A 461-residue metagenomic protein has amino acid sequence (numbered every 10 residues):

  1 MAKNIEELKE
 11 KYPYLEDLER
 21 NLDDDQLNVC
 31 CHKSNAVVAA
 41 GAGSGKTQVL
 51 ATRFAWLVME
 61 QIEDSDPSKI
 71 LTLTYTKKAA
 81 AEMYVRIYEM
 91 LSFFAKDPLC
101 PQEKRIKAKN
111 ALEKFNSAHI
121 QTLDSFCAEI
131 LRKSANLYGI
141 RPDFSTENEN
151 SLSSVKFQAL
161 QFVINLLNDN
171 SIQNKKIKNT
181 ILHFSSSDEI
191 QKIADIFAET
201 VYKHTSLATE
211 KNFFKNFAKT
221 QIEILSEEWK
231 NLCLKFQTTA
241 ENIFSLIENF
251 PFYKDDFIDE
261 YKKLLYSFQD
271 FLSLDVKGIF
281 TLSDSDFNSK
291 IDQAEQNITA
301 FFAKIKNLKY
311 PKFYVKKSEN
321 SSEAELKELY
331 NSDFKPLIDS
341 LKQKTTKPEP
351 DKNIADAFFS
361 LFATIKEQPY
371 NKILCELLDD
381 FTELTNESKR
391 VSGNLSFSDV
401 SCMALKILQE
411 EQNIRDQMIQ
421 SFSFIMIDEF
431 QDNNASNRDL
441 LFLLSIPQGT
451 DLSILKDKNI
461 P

Functional and structural regions predicted by a protein language model:
M1-N28: Pre-P-loop entry segment of helicase/translocase ATPase cores
N21, L27-K33, T74-Y75, L91-Q296 (+1 more regions): Conserved ATP-dependent motor core of P-loop NTPases, especially the RecA-like helicase ATPase domain
N21-A39, G45-V49, D66, L71-T72 (+6 more regions): Conserved helicase NTPase motor core
A51-A55: A conserved segment at the C-terminal end of the G1
L57-P67, S92, Q448-G449: Post-Walker A helix-loop "phosphate-sensing" segment adjacent to the P-loop in P-loop NTPases
M59, R132, N165, Q409-E410 (+1 more regions): Residues at helix-coil transition
A81-R86: Short amphipathic alpha-helical segment within the helicase RecA-like ATPase core that mediates nucleic-acid
D169-T205, L274-T382: Coupling/switch/interface segments within P-loop NTPase motor domains and analogous charged loops in nucleic-acid
